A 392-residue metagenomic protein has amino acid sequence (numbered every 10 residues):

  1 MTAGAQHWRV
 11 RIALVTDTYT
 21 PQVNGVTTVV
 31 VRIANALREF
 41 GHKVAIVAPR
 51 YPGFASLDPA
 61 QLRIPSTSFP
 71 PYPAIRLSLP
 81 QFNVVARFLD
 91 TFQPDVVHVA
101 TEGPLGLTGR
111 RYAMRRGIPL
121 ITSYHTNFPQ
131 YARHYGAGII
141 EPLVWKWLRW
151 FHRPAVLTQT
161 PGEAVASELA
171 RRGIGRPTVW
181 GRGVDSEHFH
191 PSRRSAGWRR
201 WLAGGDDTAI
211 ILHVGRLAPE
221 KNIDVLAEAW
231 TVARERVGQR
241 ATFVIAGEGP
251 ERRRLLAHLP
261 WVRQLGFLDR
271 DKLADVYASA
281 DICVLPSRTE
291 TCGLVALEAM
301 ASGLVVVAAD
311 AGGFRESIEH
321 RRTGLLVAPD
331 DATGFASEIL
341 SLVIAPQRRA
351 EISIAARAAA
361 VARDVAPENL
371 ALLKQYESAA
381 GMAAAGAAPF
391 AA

Functional and structural regions predicted by a protein language model:
M1-R63, L370, A392: N-terminal subdomain of nucleotide-sugar transferases
L89, H152, L268, D275-A280: Short alpha-helical donor nucleotide-sugar binding micro-motif in glycosyltransferases
Q159, A203-T231: Conserved donor-binding/catalytic core segment of Leloir-type glycosyltransferases
H190-G204: A short helix/loop element that forms part of the nucleotide-sugar donor recognition site in Leloir-type
R252-A274: Nucleotide-activated donor-binding/catalytic signature segment of Leloir-type glycosyltransferases, i.e., the conserved
R288: Aromatic "clamp/platform" in nucleotide-sugar-dependent glycosyltransferases that forms part of the donor/acceptor
V305-A308, I318: Short hydrophobic beta-strand element within catalytic cores of glycosyltransferases and related nucleotide-activated
H320-R321, L325-A332, S341-P346, V361: Conserved acidic donor-binding segment of nucleotide-sugar-dependent glycosyltransferases
